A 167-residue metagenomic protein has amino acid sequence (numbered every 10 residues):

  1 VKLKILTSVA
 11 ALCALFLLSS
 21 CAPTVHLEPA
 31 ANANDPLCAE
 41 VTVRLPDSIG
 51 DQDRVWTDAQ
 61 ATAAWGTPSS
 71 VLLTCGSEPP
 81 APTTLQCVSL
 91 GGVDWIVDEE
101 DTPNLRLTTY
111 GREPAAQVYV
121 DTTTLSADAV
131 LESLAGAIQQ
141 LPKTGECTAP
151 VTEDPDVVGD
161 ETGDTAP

Functional and structural regions predicted by a protein language model:
V1-V9: Bacterial N-terminal signal peptides that target proteins for export
L15, V43-G50, V157, E161-T162 (+1 more regions): Intrinsically disordered, low-complexity prosegments and terminal tails associated with secretory/extracytoplasmic
F16-S20: C-terminal motif of bacterial Sec signal peptides marking the signal peptidase cleavage site
C21-V25: Bacterial signal peptide processing site
H26-S77: N-terminal secretory signal peptides
S77-T84: Short, charged/polar surface micro-motifs in flexible loops or helix N-caps
T84-P167: Extracytosolic low-complexity repeat regions of secreted or lipid-anchored proteins
